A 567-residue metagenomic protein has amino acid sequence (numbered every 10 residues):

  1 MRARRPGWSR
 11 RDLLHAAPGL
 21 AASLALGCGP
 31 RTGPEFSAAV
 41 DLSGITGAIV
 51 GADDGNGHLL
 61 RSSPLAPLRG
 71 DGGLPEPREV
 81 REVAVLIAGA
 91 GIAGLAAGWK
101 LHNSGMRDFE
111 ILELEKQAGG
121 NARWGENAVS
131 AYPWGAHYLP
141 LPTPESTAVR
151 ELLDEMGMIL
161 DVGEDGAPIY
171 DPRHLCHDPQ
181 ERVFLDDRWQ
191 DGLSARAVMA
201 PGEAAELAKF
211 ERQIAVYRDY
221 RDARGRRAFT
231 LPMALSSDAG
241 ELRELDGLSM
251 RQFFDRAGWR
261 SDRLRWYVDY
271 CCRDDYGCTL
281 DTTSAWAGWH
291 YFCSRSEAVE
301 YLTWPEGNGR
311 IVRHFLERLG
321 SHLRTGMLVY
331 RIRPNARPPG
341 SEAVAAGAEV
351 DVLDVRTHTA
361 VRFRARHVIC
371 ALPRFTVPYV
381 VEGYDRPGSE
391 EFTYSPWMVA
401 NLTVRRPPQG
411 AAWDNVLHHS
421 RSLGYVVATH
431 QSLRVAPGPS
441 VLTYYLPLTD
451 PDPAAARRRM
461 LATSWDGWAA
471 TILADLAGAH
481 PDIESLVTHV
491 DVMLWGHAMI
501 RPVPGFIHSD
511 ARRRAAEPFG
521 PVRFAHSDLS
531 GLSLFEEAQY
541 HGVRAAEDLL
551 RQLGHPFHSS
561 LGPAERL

Functional and structural regions predicted by a protein language model:
M1-W8, P34-E35: N-terminal secretory signal peptides
W8-A25: N-terminal export leaders
R31-L74, D186, G192-S194, Q409-L567: Conserved flavin/dinucleotide-binding core of flavoenzymes
V83-E110: N-terminal Rossmann-like FAD-binding beta1-loop-alpha1 element of flavoenzymes
H102-E126: Glycine-rich FAD pyrophosphate-binding loop
S130-V216: Dinucleotide-binding Rossmann-like beta1-alpha1 core, especially the glycine-rich loop that anchors the ADP
A215, D222-G347: Active-site/ligand-binding neighborhood in enzyme catalytic cores
T325-Y445, A479: Mid-domain catalytic core of redox enzymes that form a hydrophobic substrate pocket/lid adjacent to a catalytic redox
